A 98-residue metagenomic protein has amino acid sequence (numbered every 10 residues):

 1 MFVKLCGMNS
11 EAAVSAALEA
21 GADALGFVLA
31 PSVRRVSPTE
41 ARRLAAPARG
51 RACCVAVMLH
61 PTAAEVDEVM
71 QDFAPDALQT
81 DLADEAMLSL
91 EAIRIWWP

Functional and structural regions predicted by a protein language model:
M1-P98: Conserved N-terminal beta1-alpha1 strand-loop-helix module at the mouth
